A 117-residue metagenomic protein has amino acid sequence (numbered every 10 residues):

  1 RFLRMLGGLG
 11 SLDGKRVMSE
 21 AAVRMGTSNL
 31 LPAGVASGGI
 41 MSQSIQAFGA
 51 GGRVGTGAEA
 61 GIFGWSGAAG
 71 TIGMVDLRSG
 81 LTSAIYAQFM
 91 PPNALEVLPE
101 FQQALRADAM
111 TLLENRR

Functional and structural regions predicted by a protein language model:
R1, S19-A21: Histidine- and aromatic-rich ligand-binding microenvironments
R1-L12, T71-Q88: Active-site-proximal alpha-helical segments within enzyme catalytic domains
G8, L12, A21-A22, T27-G38 (+1 more regions): Short, gly/Ser/Thr-rich active-site loops of penicillin-recognizing serine hydrolases
L12-D13, A58: Residue-level signal for pocket-adjacent positions within structured domains
R24-T82, L112-R117: Active-site Gly/Thr loop motif
S66, A87-M90: Short beta->alpha transition motifs characteristic of CBS
